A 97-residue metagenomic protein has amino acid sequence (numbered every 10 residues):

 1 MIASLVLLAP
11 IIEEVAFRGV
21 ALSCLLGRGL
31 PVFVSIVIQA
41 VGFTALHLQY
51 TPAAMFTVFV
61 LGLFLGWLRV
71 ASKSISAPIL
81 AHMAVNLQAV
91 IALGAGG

Functional and structural regions predicted by a protein language model:
M1-G97: Transmembrane helix-loop-helix hairpins at the membrane interface of multi-pass integral membrane proteins
